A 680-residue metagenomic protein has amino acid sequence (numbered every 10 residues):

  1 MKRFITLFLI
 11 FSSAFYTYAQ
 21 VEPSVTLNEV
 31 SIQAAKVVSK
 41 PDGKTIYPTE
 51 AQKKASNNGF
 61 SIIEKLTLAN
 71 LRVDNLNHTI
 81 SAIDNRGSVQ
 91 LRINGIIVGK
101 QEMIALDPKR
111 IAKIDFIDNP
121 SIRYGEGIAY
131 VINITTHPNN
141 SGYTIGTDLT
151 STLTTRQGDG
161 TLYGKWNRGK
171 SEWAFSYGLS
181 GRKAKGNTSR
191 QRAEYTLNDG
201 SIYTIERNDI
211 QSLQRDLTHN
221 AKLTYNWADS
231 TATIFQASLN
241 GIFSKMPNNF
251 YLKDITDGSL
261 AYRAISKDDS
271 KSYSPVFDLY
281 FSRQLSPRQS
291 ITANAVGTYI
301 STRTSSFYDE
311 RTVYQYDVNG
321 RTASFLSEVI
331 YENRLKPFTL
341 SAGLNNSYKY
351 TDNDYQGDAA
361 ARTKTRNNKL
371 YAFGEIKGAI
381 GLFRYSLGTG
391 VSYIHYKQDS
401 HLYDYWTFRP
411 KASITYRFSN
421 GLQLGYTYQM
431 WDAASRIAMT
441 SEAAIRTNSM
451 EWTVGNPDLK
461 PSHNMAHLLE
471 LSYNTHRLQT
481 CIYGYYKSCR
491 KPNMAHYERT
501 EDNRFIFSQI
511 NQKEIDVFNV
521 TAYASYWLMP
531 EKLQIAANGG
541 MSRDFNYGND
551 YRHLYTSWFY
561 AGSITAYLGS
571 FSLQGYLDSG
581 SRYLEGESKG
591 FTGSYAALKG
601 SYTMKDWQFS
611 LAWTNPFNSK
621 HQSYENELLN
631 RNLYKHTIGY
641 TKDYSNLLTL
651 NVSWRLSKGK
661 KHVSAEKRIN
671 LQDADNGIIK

Functional and structural regions predicted by a protein language model:
E29, Q33, G59-E64, H78-S81 (+3 more regions): N-terminal periplasmic accessory domains that precede and gate Gram-negative outer-membrane beta-barrel machines
E29-A55, T79-Q90: N-terminal periplasmic "start-of-domain" segments of outer-membrane beta-barrel proteins
S61-I96: Extracytoplasmic beta-strand/coil segments of soluble accessory domains associated with Gram-negative outer-membrane
N94-I122, L223: Short acidic/polar hinge/loop motifs at secondary-structure boundaries that mediate gating or recognition
R156-K183, D199-N249, Y273-P287, G562: Transmembrane beta-barrel wall of Gram-negative outer-membrane proteins
T218-M246, S266-H401, Y405-K411, R417-G421 (+2 more regions): Face-selective signature of the C-terminal outer-membrane beta-barrel domain
S324-L326, Y371, N456, K460 (+4 more regions): Outer membrane beta-barrel strand-and-loop segments of large Gram-negative receptors, especially TonB-dependent
H395, L402, Y416, N420-H467 (+2 more regions): Surface-exposed extracellular loop regions of Gram-negative outer-membrane beta-barrel proteins, predominantly
